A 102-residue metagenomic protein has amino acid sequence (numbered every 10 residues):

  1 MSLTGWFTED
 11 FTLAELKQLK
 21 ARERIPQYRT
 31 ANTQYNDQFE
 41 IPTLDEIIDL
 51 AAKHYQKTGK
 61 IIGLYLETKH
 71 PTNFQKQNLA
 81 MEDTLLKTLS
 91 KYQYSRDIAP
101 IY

Functional and structural regions predicted by a protein language model:
M1-Y102: Metal-dependent phosphodiesterase/phospholipase catalytic core, i.e., the His/Asp/Glu-rich active-site region
